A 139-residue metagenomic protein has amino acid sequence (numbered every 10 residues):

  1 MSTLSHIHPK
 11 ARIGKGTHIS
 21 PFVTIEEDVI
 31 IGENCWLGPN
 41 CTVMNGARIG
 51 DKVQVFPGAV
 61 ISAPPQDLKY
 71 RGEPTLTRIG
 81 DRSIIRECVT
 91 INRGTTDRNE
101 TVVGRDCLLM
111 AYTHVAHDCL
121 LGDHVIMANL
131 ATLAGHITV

Functional and structural regions predicted by a protein language model:
M1-V139: Structural signal for interior beta-strand "rungs" in well-ordered beta-sheet cores of soluble enzyme domains
